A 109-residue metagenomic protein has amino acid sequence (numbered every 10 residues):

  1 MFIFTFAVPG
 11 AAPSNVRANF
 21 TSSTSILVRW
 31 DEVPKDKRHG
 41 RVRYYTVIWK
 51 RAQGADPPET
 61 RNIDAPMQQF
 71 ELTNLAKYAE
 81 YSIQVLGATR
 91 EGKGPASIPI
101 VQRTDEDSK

Functional and structural regions predicted by a protein language model:
M1-K109: Extracellular low-complexity, O-glycosylation-prone stalks/linkers
